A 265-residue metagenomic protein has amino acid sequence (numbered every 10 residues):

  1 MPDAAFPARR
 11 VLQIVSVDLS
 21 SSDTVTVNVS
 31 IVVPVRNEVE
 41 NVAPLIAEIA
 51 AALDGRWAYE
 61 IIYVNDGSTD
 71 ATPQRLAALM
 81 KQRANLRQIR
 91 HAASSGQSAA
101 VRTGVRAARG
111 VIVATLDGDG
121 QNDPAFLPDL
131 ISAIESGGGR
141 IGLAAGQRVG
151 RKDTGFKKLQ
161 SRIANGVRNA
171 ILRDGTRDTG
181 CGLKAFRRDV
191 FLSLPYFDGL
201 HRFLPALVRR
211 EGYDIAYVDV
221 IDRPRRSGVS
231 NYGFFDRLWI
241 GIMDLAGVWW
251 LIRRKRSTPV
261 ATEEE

Functional and structural regions predicted by a protein language model:
P2-N28, G166, R173-D174, F197-E265: Hydrophobic helical membrane-anchoring modules
N28-S30, E60: Cell-envelope/extracellular polymer assembly enzymes that use nucleotide-activated donors
E38-A52: Short, well-formed alpha-helical segments that are part of the catalytic scaffolds of diverse glycosyltransferases
E38-N41, S68, Q97, D123: Donor nucleotide-sugar binding loop of glycosyltransferases
E40-A43, D70-L79: Acidic helix N-cap motif at the loop->helix transition within catalytic regions of sugar-transfer enzymes
W57-G67, I89-R90: Short beta-strand/loop segment that forms part of the nucleotide-sugar
N65-Q74, G120: A conserved acidic beta->alpha catalytic loop
R87-A107, I112-T115, Q121-D198, P224-I252 (+1 more regions): Acceptor/aglycone-binding surface of glycosyltransferases and processive sugar-polymer synthases
